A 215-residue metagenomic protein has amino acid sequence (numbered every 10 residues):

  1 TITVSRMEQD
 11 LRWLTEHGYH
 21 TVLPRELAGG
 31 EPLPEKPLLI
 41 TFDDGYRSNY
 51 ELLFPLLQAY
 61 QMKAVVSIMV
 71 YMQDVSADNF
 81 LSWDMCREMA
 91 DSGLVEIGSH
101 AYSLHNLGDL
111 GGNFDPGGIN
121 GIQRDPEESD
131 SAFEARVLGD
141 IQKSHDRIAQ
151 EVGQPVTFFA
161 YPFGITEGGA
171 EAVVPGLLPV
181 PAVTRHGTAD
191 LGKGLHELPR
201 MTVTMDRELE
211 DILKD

Functional and structural regions predicted by a protein language model:
T1, E35-L38, Q58-I165, H196-L198: Metal-dependent polysaccharide deacetylase catalytic core of the NodB/CE4 family, i.e., the active-site-bearing domain
T1-L38, R185, H196, R200-R207 (+1 more regions): N-terminal pre-catalytic segment of deacetylase/amide-hydrolase enzymes
S5-Q9, W13-E16, S48, L52 (+7 more regions): Extracytoplasmic/secreted proteins, especially bacterial periplasmic and envelope-associated proteins
H20, E96, P179-V180: Conserved beta-strand segments of alpha/beta enzyme cores
A28-G29, D44-R47, V70-V75, Y102-L107 (+3 more regions): Solvent-exposed loop/turn segments at secondary-structure junctions within structured extracellular/periplasmic domains
P37, T41, N49-L53: Membrane-embedded segments
S92, L178-T188: Acidic, His- and aromatic-enriched active-site or binding-groove loops in soluble protein domains that engage sugars
I119-R124, G169-A182: Short, electropositive alpha-helical surface patch
